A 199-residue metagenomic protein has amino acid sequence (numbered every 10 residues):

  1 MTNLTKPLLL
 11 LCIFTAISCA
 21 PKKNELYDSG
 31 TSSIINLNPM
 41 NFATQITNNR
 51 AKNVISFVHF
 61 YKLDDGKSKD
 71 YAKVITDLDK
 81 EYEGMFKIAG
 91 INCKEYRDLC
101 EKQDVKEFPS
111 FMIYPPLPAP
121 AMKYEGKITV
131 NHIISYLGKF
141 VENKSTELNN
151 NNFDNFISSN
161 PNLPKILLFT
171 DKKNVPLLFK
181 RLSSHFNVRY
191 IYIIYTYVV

Functional and structural regions predicted by a protein language model:
L4-F57, D77, E81-K165, T170-K172 (+2 more regions): N-terminal leader/targeting and pre-domain segments
F42, L63-D65: Short active-site-proximal "capping" loops at secondary-structure junctions
V58, K62: N-terminal cofactor/phosphate-binding cores enriched in small/glycine residues, especially glycine-rich loops such as
G66-E83, K173-R189: Typically the conserved alpha-helix immediately C-terminal to a functionally engaged Cys/Sec in thioredoxin-like
